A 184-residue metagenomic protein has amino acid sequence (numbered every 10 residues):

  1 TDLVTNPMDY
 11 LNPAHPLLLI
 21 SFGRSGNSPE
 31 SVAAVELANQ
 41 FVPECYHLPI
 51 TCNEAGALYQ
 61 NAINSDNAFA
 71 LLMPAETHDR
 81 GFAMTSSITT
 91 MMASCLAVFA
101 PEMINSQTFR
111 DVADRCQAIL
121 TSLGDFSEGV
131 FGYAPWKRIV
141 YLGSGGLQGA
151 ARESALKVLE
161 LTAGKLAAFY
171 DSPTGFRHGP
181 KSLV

Functional and structural regions predicted by a protein language model:
T1-D114: Glycine-rich phosphate-binding loops that contact phosphosugars or nucleotide phosphates
I63-V184: Active-site phosphate/pyrophosphate-binding segments
